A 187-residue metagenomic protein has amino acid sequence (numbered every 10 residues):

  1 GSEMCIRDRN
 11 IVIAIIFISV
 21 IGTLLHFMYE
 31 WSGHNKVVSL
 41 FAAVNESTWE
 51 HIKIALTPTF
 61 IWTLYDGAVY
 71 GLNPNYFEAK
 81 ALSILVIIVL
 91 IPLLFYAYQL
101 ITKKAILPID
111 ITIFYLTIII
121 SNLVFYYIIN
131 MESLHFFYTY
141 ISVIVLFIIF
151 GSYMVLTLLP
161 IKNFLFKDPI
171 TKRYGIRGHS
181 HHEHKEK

Functional and structural regions predicted by a protein language model:
G1-I6: Short, small-residue-biased leader/transition segments that mark boundaries at the very start of proteins
R7-I16, Y138-V145: Alpha-helical transmembrane segments and their helix-start/interface "positive-inside/aromatic belt" motifs in integral
A14, A79-I87, D110, F114 (+1 more regions): Alpha-helical transmembrane segments of multi-pass membrane proteins, especially transporters and channels
S19-G33: Alpha-helical transmembrane segments of multi-pass membrane proteins
G22, H26, W62-T63, A79-Y96: Small-polar-interrupted transmembrane alpha-helices in polytopic inner-membrane proteins
L40-K53: Short aromatic-rich membrane-water interface segments that cap or initiate transmembrane helices in multi-pass membrane
N73-P74, A97-P108, N130-H135: Membrane-interface helix caps and helix-loop-helix hairpins in membrane proteins
P108-K187: C-terminal, well-folded lobe of enzymatic/effector domains
